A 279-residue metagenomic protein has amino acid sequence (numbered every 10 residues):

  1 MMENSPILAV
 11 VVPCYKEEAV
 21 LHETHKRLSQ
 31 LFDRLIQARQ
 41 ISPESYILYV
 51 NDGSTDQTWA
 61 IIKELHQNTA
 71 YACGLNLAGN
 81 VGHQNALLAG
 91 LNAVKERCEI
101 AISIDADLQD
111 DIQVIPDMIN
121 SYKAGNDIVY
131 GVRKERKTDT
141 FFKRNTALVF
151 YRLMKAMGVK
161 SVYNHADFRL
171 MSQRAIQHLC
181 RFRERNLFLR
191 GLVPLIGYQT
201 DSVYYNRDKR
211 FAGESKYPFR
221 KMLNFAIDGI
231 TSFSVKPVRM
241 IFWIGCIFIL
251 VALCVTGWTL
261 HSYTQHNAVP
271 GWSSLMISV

Functional and structural regions predicted by a protein language model:
M1-T140: Structured catalytic core of nucleotide-sugar glycosyltransferases
L77-G79, H83-A93, I100, I112-L189 (+1 more regions): Acceptor/aglycone-binding surface of glycosyltransferases and processive sugar-polymer synthases
M157, S234, T264-Q265: Helix-loop junctions at the membrane-solvent interface of multi-pass transporters, primarily the C-terminal
T200-V203: Conserved alpha/beta core of the MobA/IspD/sugar-nucleotide pyrophosphorylase nucleotidyltransferase superfamily
S215, I227-I241: Membrane interfacial helix-start motif at the N-side
V238-V279: Membrane-embedded multi-pass helical conduit in multi-pass membrane proteins, especially envelope-biosynthetic
